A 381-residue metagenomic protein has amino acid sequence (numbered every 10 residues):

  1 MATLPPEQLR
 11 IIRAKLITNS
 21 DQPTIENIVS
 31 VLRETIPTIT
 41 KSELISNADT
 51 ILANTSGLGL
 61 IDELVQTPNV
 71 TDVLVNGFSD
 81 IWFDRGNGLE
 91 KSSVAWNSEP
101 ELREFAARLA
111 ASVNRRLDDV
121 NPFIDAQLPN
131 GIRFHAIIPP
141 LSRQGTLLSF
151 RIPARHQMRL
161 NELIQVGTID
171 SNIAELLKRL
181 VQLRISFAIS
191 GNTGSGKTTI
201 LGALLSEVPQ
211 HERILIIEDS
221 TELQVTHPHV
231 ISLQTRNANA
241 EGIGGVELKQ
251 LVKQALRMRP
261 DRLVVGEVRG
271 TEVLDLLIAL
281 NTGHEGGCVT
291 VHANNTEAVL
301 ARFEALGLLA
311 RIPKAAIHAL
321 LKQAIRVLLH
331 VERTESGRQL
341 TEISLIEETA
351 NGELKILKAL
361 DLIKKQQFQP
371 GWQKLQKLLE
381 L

Functional and structural regions predicted by a protein language model:
M1-L117: N-terminal accessory targeting/assembly segments
T67, D80-L183: P-loop NTP-binding catalytic core
R184-F187, A203-Q323, H330-T334: Switch/coupling sub-region of P-loop NTPases
G191: The Walker A (P-loop) glycine that initiates the GxxxxGKT/S ATP-binding motif of P-loop NTPases
G194: Walker A (P-loop) phosphate-binding loop of P-loop NTPases
K197: Conserved lysine of the Walker
S336-L381: NTP-binding/hydrolysis catalytic cores, primarily Walker-type P-loop NTPases
